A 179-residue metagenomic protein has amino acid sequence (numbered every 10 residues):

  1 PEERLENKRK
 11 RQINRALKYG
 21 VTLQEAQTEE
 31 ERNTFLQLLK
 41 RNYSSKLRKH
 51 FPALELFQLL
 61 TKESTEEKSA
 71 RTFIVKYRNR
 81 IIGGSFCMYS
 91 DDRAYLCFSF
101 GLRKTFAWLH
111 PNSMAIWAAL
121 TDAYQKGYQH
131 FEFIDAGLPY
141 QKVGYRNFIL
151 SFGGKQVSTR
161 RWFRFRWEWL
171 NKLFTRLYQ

Functional and structural regions predicted by a protein language model:
P1-W108: A conserved beta-strand-loop-helix scaffold within acyl/acetyltransferase catalytic domains
K40-R41, R146-F148, K172-T175: Short low-complexity, flexible loop/linker segments enriched in glycine and/or proline with clustered acidic
Y43-K49, S151-V157, T175-Q179: Short, structured secondary-structure boundary patches
Q58-E168: Aromatic (often tryptophan-rich) hydrophobic motifs at membrane interfaces
F165-Q179: C-terminal "cap" of GNAT-fold acetyltransferases
